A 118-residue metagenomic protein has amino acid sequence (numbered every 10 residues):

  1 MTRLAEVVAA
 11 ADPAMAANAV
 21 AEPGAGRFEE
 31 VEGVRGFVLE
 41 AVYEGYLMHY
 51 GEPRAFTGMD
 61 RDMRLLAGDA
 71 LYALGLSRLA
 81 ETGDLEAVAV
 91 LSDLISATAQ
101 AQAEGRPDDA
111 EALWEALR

Functional and structural regions predicted by a protein language model:
T2-R118: Mg2+-dependent prenyl diphosphate-binding active-site environment of isoprenoid biosynthetic enzymes
